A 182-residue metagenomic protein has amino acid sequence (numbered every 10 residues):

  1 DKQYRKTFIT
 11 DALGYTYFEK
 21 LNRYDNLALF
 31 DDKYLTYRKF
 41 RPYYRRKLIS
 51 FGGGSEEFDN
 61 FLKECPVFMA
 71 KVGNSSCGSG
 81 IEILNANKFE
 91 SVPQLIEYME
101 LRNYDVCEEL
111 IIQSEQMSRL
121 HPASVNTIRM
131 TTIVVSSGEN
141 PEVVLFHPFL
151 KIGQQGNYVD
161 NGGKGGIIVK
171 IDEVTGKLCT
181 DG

Functional and structural regions predicted by a protein language model:
D1-D25: ATP-binding N-terminal substructure of ATP-dependent carboxylate-amine bond-forming enzymes
T16-S137: Active-site nucleotide/adenylate-binding loops and adjacent lid/helix of ATP-dependent enzymes
H121, V125-G182: ATP-dependent carboxylate/phosphate-activation module, predominantly the ATP-grasp catalytic core and closely related
